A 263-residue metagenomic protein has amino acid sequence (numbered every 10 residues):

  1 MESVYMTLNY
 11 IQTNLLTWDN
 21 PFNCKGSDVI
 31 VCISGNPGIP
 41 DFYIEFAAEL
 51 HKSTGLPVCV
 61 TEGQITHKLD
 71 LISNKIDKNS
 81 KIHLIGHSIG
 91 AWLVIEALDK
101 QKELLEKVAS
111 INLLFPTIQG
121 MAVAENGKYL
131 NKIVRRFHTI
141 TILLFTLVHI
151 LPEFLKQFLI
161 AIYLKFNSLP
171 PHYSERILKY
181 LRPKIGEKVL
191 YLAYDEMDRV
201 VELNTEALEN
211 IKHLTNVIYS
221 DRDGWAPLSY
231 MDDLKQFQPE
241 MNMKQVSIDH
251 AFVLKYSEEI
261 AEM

Functional and structural regions predicted by a protein language model:
Q12-V60: Short, surface-exposed "cap/lid" segments of acyl-processing enzymes
I65-I82: Conserved acidic catalytic loop of the alpha/beta-hydrolase fold
I85-G90, V94: Gly/Ala-rich beta-loop-alpha elbow adjacent to hydrolase catalytic centers
D99-I142: Flexible "cap/lid" loop of the alpha/beta hydrolase fold
D198-R199, D221-A226, A251: Acidic catalytic loop of the alpha/beta-hydrolase fold
I211, V217-Y219: Short beta-strand/loop motif that positions the catalytic acidic residue of the alpha/beta-hydrolase fold
Y219-K244: Conserved loop-alpha-helix segment in the C-terminal half of the alpha/beta-hydrolase fold that carries the catalytic
P239-M263: Catalytic active-site module of serine/aspartate enzymes centered on a nucleophile-bearing elbow/loop
